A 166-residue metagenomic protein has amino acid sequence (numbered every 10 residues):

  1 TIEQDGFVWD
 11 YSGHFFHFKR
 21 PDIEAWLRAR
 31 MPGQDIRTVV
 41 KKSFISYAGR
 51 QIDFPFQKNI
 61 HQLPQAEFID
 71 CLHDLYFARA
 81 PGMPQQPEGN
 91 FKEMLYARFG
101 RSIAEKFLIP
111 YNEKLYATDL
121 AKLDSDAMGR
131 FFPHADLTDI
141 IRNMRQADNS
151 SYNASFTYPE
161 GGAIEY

Functional and structural regions predicted by a protein language model:
T1-I2: Glycine-rich FAD pyrophosphate-binding loop
D5-G82: Dinucleotide-binding Rossmann-like beta1-alpha1 core, especially the glycine-rich loop that anchors the ADP
R50, H61, E67-Y166: Active-site/ligand-binding neighborhood in enzyme catalytic cores
